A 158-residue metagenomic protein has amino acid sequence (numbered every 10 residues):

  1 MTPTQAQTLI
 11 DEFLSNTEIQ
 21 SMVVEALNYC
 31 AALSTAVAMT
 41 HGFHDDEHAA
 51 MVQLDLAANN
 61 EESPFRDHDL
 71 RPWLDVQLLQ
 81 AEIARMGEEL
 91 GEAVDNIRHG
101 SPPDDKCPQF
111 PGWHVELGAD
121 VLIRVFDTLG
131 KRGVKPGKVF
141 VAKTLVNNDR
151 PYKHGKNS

Functional and structural regions predicted by a protein language model:
M1-S158: Flexible "arm" and connector segments at domain edges
